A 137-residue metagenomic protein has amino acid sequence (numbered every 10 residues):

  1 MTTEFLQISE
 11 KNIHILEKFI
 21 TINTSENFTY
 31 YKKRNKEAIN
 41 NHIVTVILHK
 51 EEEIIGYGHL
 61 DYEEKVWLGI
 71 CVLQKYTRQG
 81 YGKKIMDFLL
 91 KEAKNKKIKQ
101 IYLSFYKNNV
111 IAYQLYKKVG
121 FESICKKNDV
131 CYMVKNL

Functional and structural regions predicted by a protein language model:
M1-T3: Extreme N-terminal starter segment of soluble prokaryotic enzymes
Q7-K75, E92: Acetyl-CoA-dependent GNAT
D61, G69, S104, I124-K127: Solvent-exposed beta-strand sheet faces enriched in polar/charged residues
K65-W67, Q100, N128-V130: A generic structural signal for beta-strand entry/edge sites
W67-C71, Y102-S104, V134: Short aromatic/hydrophobic contact patches that present stacked aromatics for nucleic-acid/ligand binding
Q79, K83, D87, K107-C125 (+1 more regions): Conserved active-site alpha-helix within GNAT-family acetyltransferase domains
A93-S104: Conserved GNAT acetyl-CoA-binding A-motif
D129-L137: Terminal substrate-recognition subdomain of acyl/acetyltransferases
